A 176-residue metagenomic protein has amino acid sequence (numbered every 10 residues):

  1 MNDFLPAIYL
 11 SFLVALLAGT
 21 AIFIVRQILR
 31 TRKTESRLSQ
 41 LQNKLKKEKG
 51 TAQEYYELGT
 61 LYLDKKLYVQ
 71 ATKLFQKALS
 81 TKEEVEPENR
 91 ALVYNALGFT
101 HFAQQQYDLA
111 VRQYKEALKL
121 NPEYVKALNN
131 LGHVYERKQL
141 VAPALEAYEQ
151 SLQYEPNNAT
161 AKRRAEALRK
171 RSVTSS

Functional and structural regions predicted by a protein language model:
M1-K49, Q53, T60, L67: Long, contiguous interaction/recruitment modules in multidomain scaffold/adaptor proteins
N2-G19, Q153-S176: Terminal, low-structured helical/coil segments at or just beyond the last alpha-helical repeat
K44, A78, E116-A117, Q150-S151: Canonical positions in the second alpha-helix
Y55-Y62, L74, R90-H101, Q113 (+3 more regions): TPR/Sel1-like alpha-solenoid repeat signature
